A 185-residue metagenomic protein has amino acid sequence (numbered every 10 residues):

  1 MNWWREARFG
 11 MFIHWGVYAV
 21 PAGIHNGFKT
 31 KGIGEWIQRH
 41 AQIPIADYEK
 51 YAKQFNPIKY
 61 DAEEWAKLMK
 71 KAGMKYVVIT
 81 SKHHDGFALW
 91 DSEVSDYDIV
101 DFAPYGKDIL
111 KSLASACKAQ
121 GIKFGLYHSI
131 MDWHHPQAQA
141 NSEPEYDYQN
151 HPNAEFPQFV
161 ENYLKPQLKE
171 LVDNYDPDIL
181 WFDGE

Functional and structural regions predicted by a protein language model:
M1-E185: Mature catalytic domains of secreted/periplasmic carbohydrate-active enzymes
